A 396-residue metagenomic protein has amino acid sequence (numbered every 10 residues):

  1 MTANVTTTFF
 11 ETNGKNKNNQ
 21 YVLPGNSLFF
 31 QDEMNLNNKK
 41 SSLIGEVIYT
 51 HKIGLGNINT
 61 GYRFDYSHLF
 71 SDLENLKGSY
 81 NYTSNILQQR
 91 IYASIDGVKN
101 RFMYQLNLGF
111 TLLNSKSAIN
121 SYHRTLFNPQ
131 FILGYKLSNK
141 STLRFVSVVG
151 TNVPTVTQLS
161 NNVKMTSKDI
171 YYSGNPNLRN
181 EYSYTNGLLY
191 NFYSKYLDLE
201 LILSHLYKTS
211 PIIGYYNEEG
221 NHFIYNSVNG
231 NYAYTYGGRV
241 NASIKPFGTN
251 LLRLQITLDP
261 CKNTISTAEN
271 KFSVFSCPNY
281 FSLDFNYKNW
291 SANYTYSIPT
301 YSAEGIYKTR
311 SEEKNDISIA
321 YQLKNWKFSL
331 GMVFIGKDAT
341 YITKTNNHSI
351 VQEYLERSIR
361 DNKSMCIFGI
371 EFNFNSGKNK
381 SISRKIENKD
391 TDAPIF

Functional and structural regions predicted by a protein language model:
A3-E11, T60-Y66, L106-L112, F145-V149 (+8 more regions): Transmembrane beta-barrel strands of outer-membrane/channel proteins
F29-I44, S84-R90, S173-N175, R179 (+3 more regions): Outer membrane beta-barrel strand-and-loop segments of large Gram-negative receptors, especially TonB-dependent
G45-H51, L87, I91-G97, F110 (+7 more regions): Residues on the lipid-exposed face of transmembrane beta-strands in outer-membrane beta-barrel proteins
K52-G56, V98-F102, K136-K140, S183 (+6 more regions): Outer-membrane beta-barrel channels and translocator barrels
N59-D72, S84-A118, R124-G134, L251-R253 (+3 more regions): Surface-exposed extracellular loop regions of Gram-negative outer-membrane beta-barrel proteins
N100, N114, S121, N139-Y184 (+2 more regions): Surface-exposed extracellular loop regions of Gram-negative outer-membrane beta-barrel proteins, predominantly
K208, L323-F396: C-terminal beta-signal and adjacent terminal beta-strands/loops of Gram-negative outer-membrane beta-barrel proteins
L258-N263, S276-Q322, W326, G331-Y354: C-terminal beta-barrel architecture of Gram-negative outer-membrane proteins
